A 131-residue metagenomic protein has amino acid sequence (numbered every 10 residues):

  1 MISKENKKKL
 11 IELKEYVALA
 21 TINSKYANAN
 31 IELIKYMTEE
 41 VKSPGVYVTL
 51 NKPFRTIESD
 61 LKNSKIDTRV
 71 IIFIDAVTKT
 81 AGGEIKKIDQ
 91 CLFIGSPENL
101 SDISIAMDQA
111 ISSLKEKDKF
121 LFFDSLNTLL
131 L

Functional and structural regions predicted by a protein language model:
M1-D60: Glycine-rich P-loop/Walker A and Walker A-like loops and their local beta1-loop-alpha1 context in P-loop NTPases
E5, S64-I94: Nucleotide-state-sensitive switch-loop elements of NTP-binding domains
S43, R69, K117-K119: Short coil/turn segments at beta-strand junctions that form active-site/ligand-binding loops
V46, I72, F120-F122: A structural signal for isolated positions on well-ordered beta-strands in alpha/beta enzyme cores
T49-N51, D75, F123: Short beta-strand/turn micro-motifs composed of small residues that flank or help shape donor/cofactor-binding pockets
I57-R69, M107-K115: Short amphipathic alpha-helices and their capping/turn segments at secondary-structure boundaries
A81-L131: Phosphate-binding/switch loop-helix module in NTP-utilizing enzymes
